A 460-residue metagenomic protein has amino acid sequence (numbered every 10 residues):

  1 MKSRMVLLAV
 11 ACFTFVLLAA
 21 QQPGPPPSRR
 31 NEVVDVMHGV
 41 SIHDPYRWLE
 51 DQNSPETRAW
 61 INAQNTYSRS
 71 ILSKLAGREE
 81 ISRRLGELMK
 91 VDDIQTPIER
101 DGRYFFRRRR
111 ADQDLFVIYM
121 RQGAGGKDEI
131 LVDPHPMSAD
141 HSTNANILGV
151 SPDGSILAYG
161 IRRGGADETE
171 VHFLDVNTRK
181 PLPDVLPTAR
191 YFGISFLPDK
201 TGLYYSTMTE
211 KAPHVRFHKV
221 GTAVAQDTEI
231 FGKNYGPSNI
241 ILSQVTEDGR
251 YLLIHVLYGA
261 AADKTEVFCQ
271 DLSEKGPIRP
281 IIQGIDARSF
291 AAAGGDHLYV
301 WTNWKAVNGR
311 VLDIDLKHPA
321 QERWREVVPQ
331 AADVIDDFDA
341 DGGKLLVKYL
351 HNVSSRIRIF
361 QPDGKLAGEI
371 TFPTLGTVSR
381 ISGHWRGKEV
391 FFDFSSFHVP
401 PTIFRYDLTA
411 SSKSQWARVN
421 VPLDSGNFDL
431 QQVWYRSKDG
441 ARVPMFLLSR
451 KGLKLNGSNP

Functional and structural regions predicted by a protein language model:
M1-R4: Positively charged n-region of N-terminal signal peptides that target proteins for export
L7-V16: Bacterial N-terminal signal peptides
A11-C12, Q21, A76: Generic low-complexity, intrinsically disordered sequence content enriched in small uncharged/hydrophobic residues
L17-P25: Bacterial Sec-dependent signal peptides at the C-terminal "C-region" and cleavage site
N31-D35, G39: Extracellular "spike/adhesin" assembly and maturation modules and analogous cytosolic coiled-coil scaffolds
V40-I42, R47-W48, Q52-I130, P134-P460: Peripheral, non-catalytic segments that deliver or gate enzyme domains
